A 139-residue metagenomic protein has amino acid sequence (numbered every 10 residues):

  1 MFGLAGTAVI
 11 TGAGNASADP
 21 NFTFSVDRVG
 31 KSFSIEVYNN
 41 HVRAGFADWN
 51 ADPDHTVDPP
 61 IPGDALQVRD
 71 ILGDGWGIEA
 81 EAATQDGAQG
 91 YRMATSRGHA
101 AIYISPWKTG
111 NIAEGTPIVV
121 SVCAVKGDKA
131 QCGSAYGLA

Functional and structural regions predicted by a protein language model:
M1-A18: Secretory targeting and sorting signals
S17-A139: Post-signal peptide N-terminal regions of Sec-secreted extracellular proteins
